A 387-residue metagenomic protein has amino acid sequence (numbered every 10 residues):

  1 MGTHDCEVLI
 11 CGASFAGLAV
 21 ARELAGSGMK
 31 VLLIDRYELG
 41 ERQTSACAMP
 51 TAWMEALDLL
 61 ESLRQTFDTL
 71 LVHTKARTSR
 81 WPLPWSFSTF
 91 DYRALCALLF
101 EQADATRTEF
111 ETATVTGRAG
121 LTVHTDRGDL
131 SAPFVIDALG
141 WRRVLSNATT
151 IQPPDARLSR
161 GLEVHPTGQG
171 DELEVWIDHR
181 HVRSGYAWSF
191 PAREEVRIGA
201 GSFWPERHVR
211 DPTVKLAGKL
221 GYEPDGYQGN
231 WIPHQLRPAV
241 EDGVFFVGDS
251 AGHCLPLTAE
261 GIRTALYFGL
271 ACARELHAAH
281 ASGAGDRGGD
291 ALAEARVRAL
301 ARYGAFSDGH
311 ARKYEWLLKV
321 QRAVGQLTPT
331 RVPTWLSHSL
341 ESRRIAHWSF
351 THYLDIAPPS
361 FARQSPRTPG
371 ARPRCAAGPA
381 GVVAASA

Functional and structural regions predicted by a protein language model:
G2-A16: Beta1/beta-strand and adjacent pyrophosphate-binding region of the FAD-binding site in flavoprotein oxidoreductases
L9, E23-T44: Glycine-rich FAD pyrophosphate-binding loop
C11, I34, I136, G248: Active-site flanking residues adjacent to catalytic metal/cofactor-binding acidic residues
A13, Q102-D225, L236: Predominantly flavin-linked oxidoreductase catalytic cores and closely associated redox partners
A16, L39, R142: Conserved Rossmann-like nucleotide-cofactor binding loop
A48-F100: A conserved beta-strand/loop capping segment in the N-terminal third of enzymes that catalyze redox or closely related
F203-L276, H280-A281: FAD/FMN-dependent oxidoreductases across multiple families
H277-A387: C-terminal helical "tail/cap" subdomain of flavin- and related membrane-associated enzymes
